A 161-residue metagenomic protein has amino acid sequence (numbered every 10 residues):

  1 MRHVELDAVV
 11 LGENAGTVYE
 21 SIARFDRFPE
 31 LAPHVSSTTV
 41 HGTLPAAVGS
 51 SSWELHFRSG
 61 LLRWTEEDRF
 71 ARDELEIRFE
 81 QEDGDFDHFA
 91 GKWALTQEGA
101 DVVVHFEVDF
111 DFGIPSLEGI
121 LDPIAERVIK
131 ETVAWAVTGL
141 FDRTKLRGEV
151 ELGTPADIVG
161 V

Functional and structural regions predicted by a protein language model:
M1-A46, A100, V159-V161: Hydrophobic ligand-binding cavity/cleft-lining segments
E5-A8, S51-W53, W93, F106-V108: A structural signal for short, well-ordered beta-strand segments
S21-I22, V48-S51, D73-F79: Short Pro/Gly-enriched beta-strand edge/turn motifs at strand-loop
A23, A90, G119-I120: Generic recognition of short, well-ordered alpha-helical segments
P29-E30, T43-L44, H56-V103, D109-D111 (+4 more regions): Hydrophobic-ligand binding "helix-grip"
D109-T132: A short acidic/glycine-rich loop-to-helix N-cap element
A125, I129, V133-K145: Short amphipathic alpha-helical signal-transduction/dimerization elements
P155: All-alpha amphipathic helical-bundle segments outside canonical DNA-binding/catalytic cores that form hydrophobic
